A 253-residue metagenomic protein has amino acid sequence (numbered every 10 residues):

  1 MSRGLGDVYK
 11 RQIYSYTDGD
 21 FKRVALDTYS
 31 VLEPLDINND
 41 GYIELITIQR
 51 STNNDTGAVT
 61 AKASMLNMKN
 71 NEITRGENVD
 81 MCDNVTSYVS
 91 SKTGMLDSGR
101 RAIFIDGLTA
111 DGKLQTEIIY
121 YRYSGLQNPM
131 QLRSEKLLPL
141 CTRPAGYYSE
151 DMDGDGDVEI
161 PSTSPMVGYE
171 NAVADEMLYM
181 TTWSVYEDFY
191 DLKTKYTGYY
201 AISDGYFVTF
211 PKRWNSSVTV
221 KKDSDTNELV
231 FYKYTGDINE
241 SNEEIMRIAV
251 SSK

Functional and structural regions predicted by a protein language model:
M1-Q12: Single conserved hydrophobic/aromatic residue that forms the stacking wall/gate of nucleotide- or nucleobase-binding
G6-D7, R50-D55, L108-G112, P165-E170: Short glycine/acidic-enriched loop and turn motifs that connect beta-strands
K10-D27, K62-M81, E117-L137, Y179-K193: Surface-exposed loop/turn elements that mediate protein-protein interactions on large endomembrane-trafficking
Y29-I37, T86-L96, P144-G154: Beta-propeller blade termini
G41-I43, R100-R101, G156-V158: Glycine-aliphatic tripeptides that mark coil-to-beta-strand junctions in extracellular and membrane proteins
M130-E150: Conserved blade-ending motifs and adjacent loop-strand segments that build the rim/top face of beta-propeller domains
D157-K195: Blade-level signature of beta-propeller repeat domains, shared across WD40, Kelch, NHL, RCC1 and BNR/Asp-box propellers
P211-S252: Secretory pathway targeting signatures of secreted, lumenal, and periplasmic proteins
